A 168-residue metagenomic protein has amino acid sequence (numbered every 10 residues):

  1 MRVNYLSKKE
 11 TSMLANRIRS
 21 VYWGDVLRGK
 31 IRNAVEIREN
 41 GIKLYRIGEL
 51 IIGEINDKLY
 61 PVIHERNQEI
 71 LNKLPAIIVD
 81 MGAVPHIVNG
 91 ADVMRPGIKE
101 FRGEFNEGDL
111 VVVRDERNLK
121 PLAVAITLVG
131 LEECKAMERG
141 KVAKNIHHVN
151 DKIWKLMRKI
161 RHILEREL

Functional and structural regions predicted by a protein language model:
R2-I42, R46-E100, E104-E107, V113-L168: Beta-strand/loop-dominated core regions that host nucleotide or nucleotide-derived cofactor-binding catalytic loops
